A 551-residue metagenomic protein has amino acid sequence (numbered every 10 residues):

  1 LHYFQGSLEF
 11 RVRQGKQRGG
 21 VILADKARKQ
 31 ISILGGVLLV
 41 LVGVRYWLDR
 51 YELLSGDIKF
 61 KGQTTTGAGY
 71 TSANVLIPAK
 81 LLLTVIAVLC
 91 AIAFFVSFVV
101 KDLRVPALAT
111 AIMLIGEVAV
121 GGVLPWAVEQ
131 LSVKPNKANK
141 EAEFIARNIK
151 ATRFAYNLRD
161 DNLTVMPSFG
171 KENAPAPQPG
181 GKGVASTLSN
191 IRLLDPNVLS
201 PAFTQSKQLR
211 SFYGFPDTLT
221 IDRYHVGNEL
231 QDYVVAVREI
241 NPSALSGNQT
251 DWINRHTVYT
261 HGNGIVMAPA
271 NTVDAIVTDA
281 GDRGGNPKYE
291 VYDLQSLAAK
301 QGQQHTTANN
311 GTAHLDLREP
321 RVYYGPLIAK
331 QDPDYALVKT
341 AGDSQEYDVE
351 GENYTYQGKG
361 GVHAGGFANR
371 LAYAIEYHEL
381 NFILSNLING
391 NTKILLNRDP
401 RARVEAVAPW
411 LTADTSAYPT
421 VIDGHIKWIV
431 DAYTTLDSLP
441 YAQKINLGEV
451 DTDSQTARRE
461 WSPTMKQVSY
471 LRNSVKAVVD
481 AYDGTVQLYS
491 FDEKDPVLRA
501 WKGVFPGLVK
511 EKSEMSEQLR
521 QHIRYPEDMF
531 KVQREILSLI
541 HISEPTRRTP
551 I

Functional and structural regions predicted by a protein language model:
L1-S543, R547-R548: Soluble extracytoplasmic regions of secretory-pathway and membrane proteins
